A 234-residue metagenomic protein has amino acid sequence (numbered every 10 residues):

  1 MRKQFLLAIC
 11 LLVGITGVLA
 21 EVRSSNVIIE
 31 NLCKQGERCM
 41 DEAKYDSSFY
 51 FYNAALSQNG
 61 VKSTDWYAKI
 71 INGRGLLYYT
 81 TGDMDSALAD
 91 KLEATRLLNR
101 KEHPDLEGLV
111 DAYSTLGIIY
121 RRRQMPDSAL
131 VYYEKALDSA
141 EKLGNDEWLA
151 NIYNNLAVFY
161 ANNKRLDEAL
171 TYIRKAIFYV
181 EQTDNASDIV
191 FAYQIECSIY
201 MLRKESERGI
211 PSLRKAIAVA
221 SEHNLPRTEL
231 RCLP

Functional and structural regions predicted by a protein language model:
Q4-G14: Sec-dependent N-terminal signal peptides
V18-G73, D85, E107: N-terminal leader/linker segments that initiate helical-solenoid repeat arrays
C33-D41, W66-T80, E107-R122, E147-N162 (+2 more regions): Conserved alpha-helical positions within TPR/SEL1-like repeat arrays
C39, Q58-G60, Y78, L98-R100 (+6 more regions): Eukaryotic all-alpha helical interaction scaffolds
D41-E42, T80, A87, R122 (+6 more regions): Alpha-helix C-terminal capping/termination sites
N53-S57, L92-R100, K135-G144, R174-D184 (+1 more regions): Amphipathic alpha-helical segments of tetratricopeptide repeats
